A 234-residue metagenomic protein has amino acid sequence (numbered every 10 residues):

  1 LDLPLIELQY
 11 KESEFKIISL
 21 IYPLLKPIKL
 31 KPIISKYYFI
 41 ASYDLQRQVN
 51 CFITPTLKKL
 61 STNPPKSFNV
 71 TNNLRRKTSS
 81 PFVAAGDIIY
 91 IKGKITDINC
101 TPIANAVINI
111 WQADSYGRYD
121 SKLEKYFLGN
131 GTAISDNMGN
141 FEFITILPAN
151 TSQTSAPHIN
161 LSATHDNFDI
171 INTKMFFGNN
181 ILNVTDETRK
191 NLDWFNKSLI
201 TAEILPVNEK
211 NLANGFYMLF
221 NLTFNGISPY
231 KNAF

Functional and structural regions predicted by a protein language model:
L3-L5, Y10-L25, I34-T201, S228-F234: Beta-strand-dominated extracellular/periplasmic modules and repeats in secreted or surface-exposed proteins
K29, V107, N221-T223: Ser/Thr- (and often Asn-) enriched beta-sheet segments in non-cytosolic proteins
F177-N179, I204-E209, L222-G226: Surface-exposed beta-strand edges and flanking loops
N191-A213, L219: Compositionally biased low-complexity segments at domain edges in trafficked proteins and select soluble regulators
N211, G215-F234: A hydrophobic membrane-anchoring alpha-helix module
